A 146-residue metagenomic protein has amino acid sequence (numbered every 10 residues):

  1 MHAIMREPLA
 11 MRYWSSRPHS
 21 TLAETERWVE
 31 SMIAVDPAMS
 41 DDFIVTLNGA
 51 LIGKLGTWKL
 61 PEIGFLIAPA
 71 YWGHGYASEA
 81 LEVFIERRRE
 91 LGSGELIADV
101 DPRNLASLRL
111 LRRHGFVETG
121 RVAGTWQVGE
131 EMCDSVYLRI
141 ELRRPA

Functional and structural regions predicted by a protein language model:
M1-A70, E86-R87, L91, E95 (+1 more regions): GNAT-family acyltransferases
E62, R103-L105, A123: Residue-level marker for beta-strand->alpha-helix junctions and adjacent short loops that shape enzyme
G73-R87, L105-R113: Conserved acetyl-CoA-binding loop-helix of GNAT-fold acetyltransferases
D99, V117-D134: Conserved catalytic-core motifs of GNAT/GCN5-like acyltransferases
